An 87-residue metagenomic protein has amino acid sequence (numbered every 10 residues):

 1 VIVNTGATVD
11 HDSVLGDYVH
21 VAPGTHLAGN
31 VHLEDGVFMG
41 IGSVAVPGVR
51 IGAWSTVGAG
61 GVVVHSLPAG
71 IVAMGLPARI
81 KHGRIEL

Functional and structural regions predicted by a protein language model:
V1-K81: Structural signal for interior beta-strand "rungs" in well-ordered beta-sheet cores of soluble enzyme domains
H82-L87: Generic C-terminal helix-cap and adjacent flexible tail
